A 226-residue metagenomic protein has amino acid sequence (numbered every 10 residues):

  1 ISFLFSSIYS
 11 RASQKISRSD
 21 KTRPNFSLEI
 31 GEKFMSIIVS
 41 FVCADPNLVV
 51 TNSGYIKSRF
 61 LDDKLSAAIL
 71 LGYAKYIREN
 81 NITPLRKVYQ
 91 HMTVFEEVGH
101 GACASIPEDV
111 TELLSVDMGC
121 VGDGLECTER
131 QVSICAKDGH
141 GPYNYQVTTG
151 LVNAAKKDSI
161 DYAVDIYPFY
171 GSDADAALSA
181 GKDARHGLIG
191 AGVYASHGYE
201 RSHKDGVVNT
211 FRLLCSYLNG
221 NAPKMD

Functional and structural regions predicted by a protein language model:
I1-D226: N-terminal hydrophobic/helix-forming segments and targeting peptides
